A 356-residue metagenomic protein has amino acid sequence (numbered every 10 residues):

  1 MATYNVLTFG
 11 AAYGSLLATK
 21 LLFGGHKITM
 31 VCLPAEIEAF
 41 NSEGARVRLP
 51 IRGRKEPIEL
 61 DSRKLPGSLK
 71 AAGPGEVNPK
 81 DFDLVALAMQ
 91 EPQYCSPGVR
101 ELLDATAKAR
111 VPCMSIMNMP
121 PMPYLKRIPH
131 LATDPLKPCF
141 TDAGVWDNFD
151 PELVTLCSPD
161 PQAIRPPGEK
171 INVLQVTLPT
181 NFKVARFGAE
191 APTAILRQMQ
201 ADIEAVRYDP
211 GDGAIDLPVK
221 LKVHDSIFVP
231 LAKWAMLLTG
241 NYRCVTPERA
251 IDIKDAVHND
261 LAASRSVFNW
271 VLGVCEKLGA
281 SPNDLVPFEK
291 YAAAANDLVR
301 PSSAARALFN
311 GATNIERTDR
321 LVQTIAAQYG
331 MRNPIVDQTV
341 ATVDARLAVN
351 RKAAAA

Functional and structural regions predicted by a protein language model:
M1-I51, M122-P123: NAD(P)+-binding Rossmann beta1-loop-alpha1 motif at the extreme N-terminus of oxidoreductases
L22-F23, A107, E276, A327: Anion (oxyanion) recognition and catalysis
T29-D83: Conserved N-terminal Rossmann-fold NAD(P) cofactor-binding segment
A35, P97, A194, N259-S266 (+3 more regions): Conserved active-site and cofactor/substrate-binding residues in soluble primary-metabolism enzymes
E76-P121: Rossmann-fold NAD(P) dinucleotide-binding segment
K80, M114-G240: Rossmann-fold dinucleotide-binding core
N181-A307: C-terminal substrate-binding/catalytic lobe of Rossmann-fold NAD(P)-dependent dehydrogenases
L272-A356: C-terminal active-site/capping subdomain that shapes the small-molecule cofactor and substrate pocket of enzyme
